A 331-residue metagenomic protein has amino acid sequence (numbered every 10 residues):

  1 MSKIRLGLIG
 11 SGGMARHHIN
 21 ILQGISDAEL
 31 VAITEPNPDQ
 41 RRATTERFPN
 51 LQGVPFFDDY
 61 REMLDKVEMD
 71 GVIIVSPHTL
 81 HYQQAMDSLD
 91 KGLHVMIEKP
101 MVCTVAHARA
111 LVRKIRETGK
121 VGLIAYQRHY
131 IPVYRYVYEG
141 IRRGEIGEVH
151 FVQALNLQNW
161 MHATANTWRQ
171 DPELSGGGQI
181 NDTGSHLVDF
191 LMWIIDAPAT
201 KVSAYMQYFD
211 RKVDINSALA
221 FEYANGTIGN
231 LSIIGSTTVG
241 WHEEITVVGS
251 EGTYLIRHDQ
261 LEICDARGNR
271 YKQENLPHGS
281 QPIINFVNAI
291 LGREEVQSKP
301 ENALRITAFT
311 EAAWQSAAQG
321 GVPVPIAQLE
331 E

Functional and structural regions predicted by a protein language model:
M1-K3, A28, G71-I73, A224 (+1 more regions): C-terminal helix-rich "cap/oligomerization" subdomain common to oxidoreductases
M1-L51: N-terminal Rossmann-like dinucleotide-binding module
P36, Q40, I256, K272-I284 (+1 more regions): Active-site loop of classical SDR/Rossmann-like NAD(P)-dependent oxidoreductases, centered on the catalytic Tyr-X3-Lys
A43-Q52, A110, K114-T118: Short, conserved SAM-binding/catalytic segment of Class I S-adenosyl-L-methionine-dependent methyltransferases
G53-D59: Conserved SAM-binding strand-loop segment of SAM-dependent methyltransferases
L64-K66, G71-Y130, G144: Beta-strand-loop-alpha-helix segment that lines the small-molecule cofactor/substrate pocket of alpha/beta enzymes
R128-Y205, D210: Predominantly a Rossmann-like dinucleotide-binding segment in NAD(P)-dependent oxidoreductases
V188-Q260, Q281-V296, E330-E331: Contiguous beta-strand/loop segments that form the cofactor/metal-binding neighborhood of enzyme cores
